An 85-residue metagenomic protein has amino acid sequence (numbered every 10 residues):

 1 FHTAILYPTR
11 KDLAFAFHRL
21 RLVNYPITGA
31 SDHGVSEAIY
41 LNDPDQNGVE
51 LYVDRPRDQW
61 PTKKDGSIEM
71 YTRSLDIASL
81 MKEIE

Functional and structural regions predicted by a protein language model:
F1: Long, contiguous binding/interaction regions
A4-G48, P56, I84: Vicinal oxygen chelate
R55-S74: A short, polar/charged loop-to-alpha-helix boundary motif
S74-E85: Cysteine/selenocysteine-centered motifs that mediate thiol-based redox chemistry or coordinate metal-sulfur cofactors
